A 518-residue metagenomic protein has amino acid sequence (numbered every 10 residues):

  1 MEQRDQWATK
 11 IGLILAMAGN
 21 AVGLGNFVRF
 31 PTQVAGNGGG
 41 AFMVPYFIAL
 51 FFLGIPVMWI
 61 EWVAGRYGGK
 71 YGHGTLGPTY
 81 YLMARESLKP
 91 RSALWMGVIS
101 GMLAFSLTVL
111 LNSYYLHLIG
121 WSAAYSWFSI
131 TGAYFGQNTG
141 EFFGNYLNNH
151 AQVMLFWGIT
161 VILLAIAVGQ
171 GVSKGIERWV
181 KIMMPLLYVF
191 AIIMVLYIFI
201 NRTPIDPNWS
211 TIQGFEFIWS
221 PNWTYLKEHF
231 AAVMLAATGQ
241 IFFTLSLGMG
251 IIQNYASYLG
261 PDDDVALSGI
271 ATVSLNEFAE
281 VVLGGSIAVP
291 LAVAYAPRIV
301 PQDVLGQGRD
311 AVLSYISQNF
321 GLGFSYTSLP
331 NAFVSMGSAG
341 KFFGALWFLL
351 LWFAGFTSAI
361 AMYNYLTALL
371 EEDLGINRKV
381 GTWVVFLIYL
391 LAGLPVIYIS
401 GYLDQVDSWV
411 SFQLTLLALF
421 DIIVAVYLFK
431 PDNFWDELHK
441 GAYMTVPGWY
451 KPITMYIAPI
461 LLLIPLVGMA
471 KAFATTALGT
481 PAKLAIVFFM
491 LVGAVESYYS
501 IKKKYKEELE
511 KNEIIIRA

Functional and structural regions predicted by a protein language model:
M1-V28, V57-W62, G69-I99, G260-D264 (+1 more regions): Membrane-interface "cap" regions at the ends of multi-pass membrane proteins
E2-D5, Q33-N37, Y67, H73-S106 (+8 more regions): Inter-helical loop and helix-membrane interface segments of multi-pass membrane transporters/permeases
E2-I11, E177, K181-F356, I360 (+3 more regions): Membrane-embedded translocation segments of transport machinery
A8-G25, T108-L116, N148-G171, Y197-N201 (+7 more regions): Hydrophobic, membrane-embedded alpha-helices of multi-pass small-molecule transporters
L24-Q33, G40, L164-E177, L196-I212 (+9 more regions): Transmembrane helix-loop junctions in multi-pass membrane proteins
R29-A49, G65-Y71, W121, G175-I182 (+7 more regions): Transmembrane helix-loop boundary segments of multi-pass membrane transporters
Y46-I55, A104-Y115, I119-I130, F156-Q170 (+7 more regions): Hydrophobic core segments of alpha-helical transmembrane domains in multi-pass membrane transport and ion-translocation
A93, S100, L374-F386, W409-A482 (+1 more regions): C-terminal membrane-solvent junction of multi-pass transporters and transport-like membrane proteins
